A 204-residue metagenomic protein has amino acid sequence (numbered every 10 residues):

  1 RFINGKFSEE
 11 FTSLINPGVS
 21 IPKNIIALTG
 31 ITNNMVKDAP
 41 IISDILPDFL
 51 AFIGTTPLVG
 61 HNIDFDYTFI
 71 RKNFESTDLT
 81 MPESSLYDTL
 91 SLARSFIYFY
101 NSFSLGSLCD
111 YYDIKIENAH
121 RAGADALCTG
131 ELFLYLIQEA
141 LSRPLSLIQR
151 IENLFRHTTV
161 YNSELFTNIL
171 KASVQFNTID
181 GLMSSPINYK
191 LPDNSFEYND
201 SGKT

Functional and structural regions predicted by a protein language model:
R1-S84, Y98-H120: Conserved non-catalytic scaffold segment of RNase H-like nuclease domains
V19, D44, L92, A126-L127: Short secondary-structure boundary/hinge segments and terminal tails
I70, L92, T129-F133: Buried hydrophobic packing segments
E83-A93: A short, structured active-site edge motif that brings together acidic residues
R121-L136: Acidic, divalent-metal-coordinating active-site segment for phosphoryl/phosphodiester hydrolysis, typified by short
L134-K203: Acidic two-metal-ion nuclease catalytic site recognized across multiple nuclease folds, prominently DnaQ/RNase D-T
